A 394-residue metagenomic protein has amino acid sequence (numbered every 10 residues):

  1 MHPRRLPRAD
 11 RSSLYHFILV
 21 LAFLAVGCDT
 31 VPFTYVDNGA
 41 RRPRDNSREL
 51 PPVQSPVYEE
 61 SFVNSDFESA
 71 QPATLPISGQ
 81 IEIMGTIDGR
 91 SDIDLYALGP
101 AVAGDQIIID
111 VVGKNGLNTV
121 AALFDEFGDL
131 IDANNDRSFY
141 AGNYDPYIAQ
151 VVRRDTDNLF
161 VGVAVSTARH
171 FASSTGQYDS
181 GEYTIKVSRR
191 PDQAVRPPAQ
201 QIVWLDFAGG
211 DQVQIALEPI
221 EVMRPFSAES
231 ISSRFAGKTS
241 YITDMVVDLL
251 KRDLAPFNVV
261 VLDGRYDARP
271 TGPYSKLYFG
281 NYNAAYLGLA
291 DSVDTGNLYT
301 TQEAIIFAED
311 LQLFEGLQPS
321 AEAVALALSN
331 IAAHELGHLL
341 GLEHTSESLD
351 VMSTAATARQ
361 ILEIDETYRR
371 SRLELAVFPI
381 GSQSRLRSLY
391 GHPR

Functional and structural regions predicted by a protein language model:
M1-R11: N-terminal secretory signal peptides that target proteins for export/translocation
H16-A25: Bacterial N-terminal signal peptides
C28-R42, I81-L159, V163-A172, Q177 (+1 more regions): Acidic, Ser/Thr/Pro-rich low-complexity intrinsically disordered segments
Y35-I77, Q201, A216: Predominantly extracellular/luminal regions of secreted and cell-surface proteins, especially disulfide-bonded
V151, N158, G162-S166, R190 (+4 more regions): Metzincin-family zinc-dependent endopeptidase catalytic domain
A172-Q193: Exposed low-complexity, polar/acidic, P/S/T/G-rich flexible segments that act as propeptides, protease-susceptible
Q212-S240: A solvent-exposed, charged loop/short amphipathic helix patch at secondary-structure junctions
S320-R394: The catalytic-center signature of Zn2+-dependent metalloproteases
